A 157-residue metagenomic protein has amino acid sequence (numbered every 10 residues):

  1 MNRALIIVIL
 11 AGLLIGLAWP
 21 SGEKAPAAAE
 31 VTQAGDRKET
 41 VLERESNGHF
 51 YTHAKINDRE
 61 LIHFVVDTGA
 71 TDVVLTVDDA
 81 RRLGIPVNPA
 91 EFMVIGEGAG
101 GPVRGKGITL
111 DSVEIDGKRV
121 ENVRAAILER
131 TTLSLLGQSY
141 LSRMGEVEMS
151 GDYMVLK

Functional and structural regions predicted by a protein language model:
M1-K157: Pepsin/retropepsin-fold aspartyl endopeptidases
